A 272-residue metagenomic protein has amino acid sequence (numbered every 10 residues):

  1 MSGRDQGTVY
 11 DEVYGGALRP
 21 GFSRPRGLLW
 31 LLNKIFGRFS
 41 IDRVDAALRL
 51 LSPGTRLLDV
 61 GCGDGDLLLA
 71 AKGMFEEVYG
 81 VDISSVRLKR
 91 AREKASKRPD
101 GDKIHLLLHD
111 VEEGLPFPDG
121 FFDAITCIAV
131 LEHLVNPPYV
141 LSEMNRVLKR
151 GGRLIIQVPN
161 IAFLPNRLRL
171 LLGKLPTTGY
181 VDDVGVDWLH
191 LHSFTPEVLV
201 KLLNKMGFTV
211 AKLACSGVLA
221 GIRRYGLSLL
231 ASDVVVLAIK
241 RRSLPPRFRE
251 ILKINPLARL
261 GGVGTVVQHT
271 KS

Functional and structural regions predicted by a protein language model:
R4-R26, W30-K34, R38-I41, R90 (+3 more regions): S-adenosyl-L-methionine-dependent methyltransferase catalytic module, highlighting the catalytic core
V44-N166, T195-V200, V236-A238: Conserved SAM-binding loop
